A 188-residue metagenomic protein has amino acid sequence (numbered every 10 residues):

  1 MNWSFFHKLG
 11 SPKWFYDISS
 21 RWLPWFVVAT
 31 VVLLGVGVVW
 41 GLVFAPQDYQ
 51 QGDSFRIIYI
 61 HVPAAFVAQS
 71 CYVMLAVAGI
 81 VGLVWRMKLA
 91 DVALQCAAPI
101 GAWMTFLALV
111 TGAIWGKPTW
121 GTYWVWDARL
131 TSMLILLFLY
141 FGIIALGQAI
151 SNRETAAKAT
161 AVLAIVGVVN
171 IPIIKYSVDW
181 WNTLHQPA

Functional and structural regions predicted by a protein language model:
N2-F15, S20-P46, G52-W120, V125-Q186: Hydrophobic cores of alpha-helical transmembrane segments in multi-pass integral membrane proteins
